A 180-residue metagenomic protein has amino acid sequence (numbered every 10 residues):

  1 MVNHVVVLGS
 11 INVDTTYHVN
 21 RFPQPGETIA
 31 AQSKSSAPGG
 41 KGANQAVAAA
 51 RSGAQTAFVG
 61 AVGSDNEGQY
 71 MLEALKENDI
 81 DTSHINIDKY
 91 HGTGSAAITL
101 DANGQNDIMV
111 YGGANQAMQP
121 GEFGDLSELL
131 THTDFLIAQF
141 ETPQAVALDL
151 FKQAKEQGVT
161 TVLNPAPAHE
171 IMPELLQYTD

Functional and structural regions predicted by a protein language model:
M1-A61, N66-I80: Glycine-rich phosphate/adenosyl-contacting loop at the front of the ribokinase-like
V2-I11, E73-I87, L100-D180: Ribokinase/PfkB-type carbohydrate-kinase core domain
H18, P38-G39, T93, A117-Q119: A structural motif shared across PLP-dependent enzymes of the aminotransferase-like
A50-G53, T82, G94, T133: N-terminal short leaders/motifs
K89-H91: Short, glycine-/polar-rich solvent-exposed loops and beta-turns at beta-strand/coil boundaries
T93-G94, Q105: A generic structural signal for well-ordered coil/turn residues at beta-strand boundaries that shape enzyme active-site
A97: C-terminal catalytic lobe of FAD-dependent flavoproteins
